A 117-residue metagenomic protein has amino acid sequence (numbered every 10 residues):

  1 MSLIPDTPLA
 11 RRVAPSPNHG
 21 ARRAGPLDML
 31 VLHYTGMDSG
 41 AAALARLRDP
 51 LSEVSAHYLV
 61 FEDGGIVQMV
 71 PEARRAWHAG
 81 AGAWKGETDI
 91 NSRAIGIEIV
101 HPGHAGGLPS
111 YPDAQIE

Functional and structural regions predicted by a protein language model:
S2-A24, D28-E117: Active-site-adjacent loop/helix surface patches within enzyme catalytic domains that shape the substrate-binding cleft
